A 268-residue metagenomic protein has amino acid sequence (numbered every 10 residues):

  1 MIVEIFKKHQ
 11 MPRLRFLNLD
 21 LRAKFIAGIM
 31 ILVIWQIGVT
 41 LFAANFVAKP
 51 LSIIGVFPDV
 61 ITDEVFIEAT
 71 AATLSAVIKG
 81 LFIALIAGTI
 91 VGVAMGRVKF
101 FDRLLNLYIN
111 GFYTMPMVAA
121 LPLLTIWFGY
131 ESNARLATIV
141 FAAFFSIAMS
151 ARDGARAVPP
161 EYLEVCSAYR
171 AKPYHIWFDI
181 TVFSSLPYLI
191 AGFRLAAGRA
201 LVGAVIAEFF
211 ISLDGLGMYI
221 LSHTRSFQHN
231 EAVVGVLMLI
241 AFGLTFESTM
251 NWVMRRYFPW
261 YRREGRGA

Functional and structural regions predicted by a protein language model:
M1-I29, S248-A268: Transmembrane alpha-helical segments of polytopic membrane transport and secretion proteins
H9-N18, L41-F82: Periplasmic/extracellular loop-to-transmembrane helix junction in inner-membrane transport proteins
K79-I109: Transmembrane-helix boundary motif in ABC transporter permease subunits
V93, F100-L107, S150, G154-A157 (+4 more regions): Membrane-spanning helices that line or support transport/gating and their immediate boundary helices in channels
N110-S146, D153-G154: Generic hydrophobic transmembrane alpha-helix motif, especially the helices
A137, F141, Y174-A207: Transmembrane alpha-helices
S150, G154-G192, L216, I220: Short cytoplasmic-facing helical segments at TM-TM junctions of multi-pass membrane proteins
G217-W252: Hydrophobic alpha-helical transmembrane segments of polytopic membrane proteins
